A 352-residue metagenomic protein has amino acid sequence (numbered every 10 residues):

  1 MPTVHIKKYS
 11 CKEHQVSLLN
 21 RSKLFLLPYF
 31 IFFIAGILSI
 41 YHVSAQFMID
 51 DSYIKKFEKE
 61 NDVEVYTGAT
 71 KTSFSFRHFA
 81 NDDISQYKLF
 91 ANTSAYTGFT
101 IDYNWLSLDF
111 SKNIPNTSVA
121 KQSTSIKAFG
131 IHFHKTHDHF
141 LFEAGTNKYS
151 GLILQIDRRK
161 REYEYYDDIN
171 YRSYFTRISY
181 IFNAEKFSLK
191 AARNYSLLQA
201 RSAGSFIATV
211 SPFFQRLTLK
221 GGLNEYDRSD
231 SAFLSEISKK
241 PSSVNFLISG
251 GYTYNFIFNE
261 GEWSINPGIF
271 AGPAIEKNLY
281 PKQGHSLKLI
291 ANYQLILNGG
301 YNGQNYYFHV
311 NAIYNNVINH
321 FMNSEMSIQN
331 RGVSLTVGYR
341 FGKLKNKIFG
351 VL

Functional and structural regions predicted by a protein language model:
M1-Y53, W263, V337-F341, G350-L352: Bacterial Sec-dependent N-terminal signal peptides
D50-S52, H132-S242, I313: Outer-membrane pore/translocation modules
F57-V63, A95, N104-L106, D138-F142 (+6 more regions): Outer-envelope beta-barrel architecture signal
V65, T97-Y103, I131-K135, T176-F182 (+5 more regions): Residues on the lipid-exposed face of transmembrane beta-strands in outer-membrane beta-barrel proteins
T67-S73, Y103-S107, K112-S118, H137-H139 (+8 more regions): Transmembrane beta-strands of outer-membrane beta-barrel pores
K71-Y96, S107-T124: Surface-exposed strand-loop-strand hairpins of Gram-negative outer-membrane beta-barrel proteins
Y87-A91, A120-S125, Y165-N170, K239-V244 (+2 more regions): Replace "Gram-negative outer membrane beta-barrel proteins" with "bacterial and organellar outer membrane beta-barrel
T176-I178, R331-L352: Outer-membrane beta-barrel "beta-signal"
